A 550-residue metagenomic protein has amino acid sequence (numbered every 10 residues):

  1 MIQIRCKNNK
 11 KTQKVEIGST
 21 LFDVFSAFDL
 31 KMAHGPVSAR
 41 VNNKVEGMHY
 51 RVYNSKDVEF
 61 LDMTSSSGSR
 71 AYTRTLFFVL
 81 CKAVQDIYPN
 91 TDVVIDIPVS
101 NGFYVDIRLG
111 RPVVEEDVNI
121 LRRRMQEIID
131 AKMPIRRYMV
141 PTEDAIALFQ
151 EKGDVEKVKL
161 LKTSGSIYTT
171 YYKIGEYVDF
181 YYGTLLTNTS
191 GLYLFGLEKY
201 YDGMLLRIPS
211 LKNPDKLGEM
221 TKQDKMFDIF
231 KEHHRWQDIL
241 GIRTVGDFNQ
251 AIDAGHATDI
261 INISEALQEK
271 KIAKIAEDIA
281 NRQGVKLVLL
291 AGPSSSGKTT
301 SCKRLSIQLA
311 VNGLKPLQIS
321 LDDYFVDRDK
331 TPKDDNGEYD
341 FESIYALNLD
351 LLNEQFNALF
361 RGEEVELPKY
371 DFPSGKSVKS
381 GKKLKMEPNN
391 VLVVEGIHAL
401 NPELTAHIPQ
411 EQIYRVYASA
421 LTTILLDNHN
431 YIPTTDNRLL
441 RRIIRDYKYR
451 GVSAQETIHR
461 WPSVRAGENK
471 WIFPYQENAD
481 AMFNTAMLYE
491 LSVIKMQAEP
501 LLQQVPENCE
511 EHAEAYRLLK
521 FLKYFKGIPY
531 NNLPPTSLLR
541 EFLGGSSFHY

Functional and structural regions predicted by a protein language model:
M1-V99, G110-R111, R123-R124: Ubiquitin-like/PB1-type beta-grasp interaction modules and other compact soluble beta-rich domains
Y50-A71, A83, D92-K270, I275 (+1 more regions): Auxiliary tRNA-acceptor-end handling modules of aminoacyl-tRNA synthetases
Q283, A406-Y550: Conserved NTP phosphate-binding and transfer environment spanning the P-loop NTPase/kinase superfamily
V288-L290: Hydrophobic anchor at the beta1->P-loop junction of P-loop NTPases
K298: Conserved lysine of the Walker
S301, L305: Hydrophobic positions on the alpha1 helix immediately C-terminal to the Walker A/P-loop
V311-D329: Short beta-strand-centered segment that lines the nucleotide-binding/catalytic pocket of NTP-utilizing
K330-P373: Conserved nucleotide-sensing/catalytic segment adjacent to the nucleotide-binding pocket in NTP-handling enzymes
